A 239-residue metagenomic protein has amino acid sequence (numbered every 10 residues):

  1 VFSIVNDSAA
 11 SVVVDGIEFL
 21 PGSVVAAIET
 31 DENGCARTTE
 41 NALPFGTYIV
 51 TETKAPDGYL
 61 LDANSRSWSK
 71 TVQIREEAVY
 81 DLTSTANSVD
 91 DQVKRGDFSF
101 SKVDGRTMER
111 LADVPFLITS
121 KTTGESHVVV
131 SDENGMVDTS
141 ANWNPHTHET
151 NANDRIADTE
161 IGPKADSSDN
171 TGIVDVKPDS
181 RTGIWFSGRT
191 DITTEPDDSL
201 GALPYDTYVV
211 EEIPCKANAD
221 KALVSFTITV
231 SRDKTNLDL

Functional and structural regions predicted by a protein language model:
V1-L239: Solvent-exposed loop/turn and edge beta-strand elements of beta-rich ligand-binding domains
